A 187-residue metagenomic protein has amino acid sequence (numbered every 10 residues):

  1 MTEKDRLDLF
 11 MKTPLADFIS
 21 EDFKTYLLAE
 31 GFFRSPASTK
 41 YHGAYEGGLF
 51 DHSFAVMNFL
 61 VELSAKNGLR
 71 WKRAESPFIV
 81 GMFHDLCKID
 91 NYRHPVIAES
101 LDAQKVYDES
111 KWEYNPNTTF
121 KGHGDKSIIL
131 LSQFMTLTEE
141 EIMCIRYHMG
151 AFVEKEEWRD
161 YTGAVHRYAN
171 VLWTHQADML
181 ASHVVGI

Functional and structural regions predicted by a protein language model:
M1-S35: Non-catalytic interface/linker regions that flank or bridge core catalytic/transmembrane domains
D8-M11, M57, V61, I128-S132: Amphipathic alpha-helical segments within well-ordered protein domains
D22-A29, H42-F54: All-alpha helical catalytic cores of prenyl diphosphate-utilizing isoprenoid enzymes
L28, F54-V61, A65: Amphipathic, well-packed alpha-helical segments that form the structural scaffold of globular domains
S38-T39, Y45, D51, L63 (+1 more regions): Divalent metal-dependent catalytic cores for phosphoryl transfer on phosphate-bearing substrates
